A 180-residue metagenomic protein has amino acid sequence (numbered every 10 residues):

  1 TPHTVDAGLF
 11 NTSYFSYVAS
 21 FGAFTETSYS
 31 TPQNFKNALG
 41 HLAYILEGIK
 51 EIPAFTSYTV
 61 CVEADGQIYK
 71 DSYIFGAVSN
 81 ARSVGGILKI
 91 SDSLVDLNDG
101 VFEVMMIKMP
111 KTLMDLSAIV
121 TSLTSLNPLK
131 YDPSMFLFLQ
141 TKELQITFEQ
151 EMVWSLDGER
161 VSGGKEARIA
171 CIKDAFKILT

Functional and structural regions predicted by a protein language model:
T1-I74: Catalytic core of DAGKc-family lipid kinases
G8, T27, G76, V104 (+2 more regions): A residue-level signal for conserved active-site and pocket-lining positions in enzyme catalytic cores
Y14, T59, F75, V101 (+3 more regions): Structural motif
S20, F24, A77-S93, R160: Glycine-rich phosphate/pyrophosphate-binding beta-alpha loops
T25-T27, K70-S72, V84-I87, T112-L116: Short acidic/glycine-rich loop or secondary-structure boundary segments that cap or lie
F35-A43, G86, D92-M114: Gly/Ser/Thr-rich active-site loops/lids in small-molecule metabolic enzymes that frequently grip phosphoryl groups
I52-A54, N98, F138: A short catalytic or substrate-binding loop motif that flags glycine-/basic-rich loops and adjacent residues that bind
A64, K70, D96, M106-T180: ATP/nucleoside-binding phosphotransfer catalytic cores, i.e., glycine-rich phosphate-binding loops
